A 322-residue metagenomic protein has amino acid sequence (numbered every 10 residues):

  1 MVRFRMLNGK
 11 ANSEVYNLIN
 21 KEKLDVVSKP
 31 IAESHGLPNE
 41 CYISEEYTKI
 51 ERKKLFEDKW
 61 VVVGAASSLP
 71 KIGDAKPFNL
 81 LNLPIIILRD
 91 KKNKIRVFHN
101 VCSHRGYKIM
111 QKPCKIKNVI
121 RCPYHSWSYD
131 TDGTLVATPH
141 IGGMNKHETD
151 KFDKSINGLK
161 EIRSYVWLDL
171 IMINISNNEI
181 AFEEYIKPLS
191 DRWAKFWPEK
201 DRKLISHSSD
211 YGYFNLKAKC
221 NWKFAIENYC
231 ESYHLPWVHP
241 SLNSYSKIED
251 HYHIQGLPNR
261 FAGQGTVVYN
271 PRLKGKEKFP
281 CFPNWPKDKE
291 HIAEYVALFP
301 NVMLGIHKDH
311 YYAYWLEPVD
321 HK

Functional and structural regions predicted by a protein language model:
V2-A11, I31-H35, F56, H140-N145 (+2 more regions): Short, mixed-charge, low-aromatic patches
V2-K112, R163-S164: N-terminal pre-ligand scaffold of iron-sulfur
V2-R5, K94, N100, Y165-V166 (+1 more regions): C-terminal catalytic domain of Rieske-type non-heme iron oxygenases
Y16-E45, C114-S126, K160-L168, S244-F279: N-terminal short leaders/motifs
E57-L69, G143-E148, V296-P300: Short Pro/Gly-enriched beta-strand edge/turn motifs at strand-loop
V63, S68-P70, H140, L242-D250: Short, charge- and proline-biased low-complexity linear segments that act as flexible interaction/docking motifs
L69-S176, E183-P188: Rieske [2Fe-2S] iron-sulfur-binding domain
